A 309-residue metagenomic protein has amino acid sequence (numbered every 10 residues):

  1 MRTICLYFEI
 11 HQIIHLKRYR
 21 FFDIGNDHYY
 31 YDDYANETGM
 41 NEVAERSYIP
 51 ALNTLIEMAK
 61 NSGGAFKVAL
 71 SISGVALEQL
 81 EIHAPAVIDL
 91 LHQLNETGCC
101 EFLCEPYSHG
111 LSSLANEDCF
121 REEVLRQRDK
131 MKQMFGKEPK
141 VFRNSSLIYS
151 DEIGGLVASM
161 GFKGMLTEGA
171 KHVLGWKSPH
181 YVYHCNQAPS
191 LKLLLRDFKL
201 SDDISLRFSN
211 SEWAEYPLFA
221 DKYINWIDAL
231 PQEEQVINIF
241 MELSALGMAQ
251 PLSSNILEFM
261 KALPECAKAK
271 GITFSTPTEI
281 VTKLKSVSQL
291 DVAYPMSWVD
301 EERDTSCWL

Functional and structural regions predicted by a protein language model:
M1-R46, Y181-V182, N186-L191, L195-F198 (+2 more regions): Active-site and substrate-binding clefts of carbohydrate-active enzymes
T3-F8, I14-N116, K140-R143, K163-E168: Short, well-structured secondary-structure segments
K17-Y19, Q79-A84, L114-N116, S150-A158 (+3 more regions): A short acidic (Asp/Glu
L52-I56, I88-H92, R121-M131, G154 (+2 more regions): Generic structural signal for well-ordered alpha-helices, preferentially at hydrophobic/aromatic core positions
N53-T54, I82-N95, L174-A188, L218-I227: Alpha-helical scaffolding within the catalytic cores of extracellular/periplasmic polymer-degrading hydrolases
L111, A170-W176, L194-L218, K222 (+1 more regions): Positively charged, amphipathic and often flexible ligand-engagement surfaces
E117-S146, W226-F240: CE4/NodB-like, metal-dependent polysaccharide N-deacetylase domain that modifies extracellular/periplasmic N-acetylated
D118, Q133, K137-E138, R143-H184 (+1 more regions): Gly/Pro-rich turn-and-neighbor structural signature
